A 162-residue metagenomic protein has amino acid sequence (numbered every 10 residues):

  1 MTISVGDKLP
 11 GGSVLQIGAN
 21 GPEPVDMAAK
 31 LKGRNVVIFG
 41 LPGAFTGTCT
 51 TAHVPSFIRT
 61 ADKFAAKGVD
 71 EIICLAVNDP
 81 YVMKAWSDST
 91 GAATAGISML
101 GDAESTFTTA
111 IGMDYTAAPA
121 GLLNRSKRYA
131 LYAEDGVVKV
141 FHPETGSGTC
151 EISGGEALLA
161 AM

Functional and structural regions predicted by a protein language model:
M1-M162: Chalcogenol-based redox active-site neighborhoods
